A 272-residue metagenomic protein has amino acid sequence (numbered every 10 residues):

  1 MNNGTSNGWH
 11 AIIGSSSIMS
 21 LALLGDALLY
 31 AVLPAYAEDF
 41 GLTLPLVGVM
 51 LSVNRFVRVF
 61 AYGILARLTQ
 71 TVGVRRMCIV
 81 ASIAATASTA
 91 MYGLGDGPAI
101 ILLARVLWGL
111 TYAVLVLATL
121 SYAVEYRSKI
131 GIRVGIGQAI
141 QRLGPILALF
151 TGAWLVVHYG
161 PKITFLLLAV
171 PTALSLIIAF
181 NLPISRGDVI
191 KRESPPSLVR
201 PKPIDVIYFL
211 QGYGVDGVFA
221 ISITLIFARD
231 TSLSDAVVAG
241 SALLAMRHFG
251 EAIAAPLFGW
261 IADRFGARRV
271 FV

Functional and structural regions predicted by a protein language model:
A31-P45, I221-A239: Short amphipathic helix-loop junctions that connect adjacent transmembrane helices in Major Facilitator Superfamily/SLC
G41, G73, L94-A99, G266: Helix-breaking motifs and short loop linkers at transmembrane-helix boundaries and internal kinks in secondary membrane
L42-V53, I132-G135, S232-F249: Loop-to-transmembrane helix entry
A61-G73, V156, I253-G266: Helix-to-loop junctions at the C-terminal end of transmembrane segments in multipass secondary transporters
R76-A90, A169, R269-V272: Structural signature of the two symmetry-related core transmembrane helices
S88, A99-L107: Paired small-residue
A104-Q141: Cytoplasmic helix-loop-helix junction between adjacent transmembrane helices in 12-TM secondary transporters
T164-F180: Symmetry-related core transmembrane helices of the 12-TM Major Facilitator Superfamily/SLC fold
